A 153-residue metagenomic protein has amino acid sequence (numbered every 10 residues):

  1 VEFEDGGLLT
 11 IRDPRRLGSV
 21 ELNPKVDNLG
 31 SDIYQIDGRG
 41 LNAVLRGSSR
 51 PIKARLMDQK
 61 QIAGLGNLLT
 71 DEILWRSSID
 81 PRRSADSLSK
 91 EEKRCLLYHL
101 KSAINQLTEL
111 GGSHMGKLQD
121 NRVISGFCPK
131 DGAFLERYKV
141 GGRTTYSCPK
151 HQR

Functional and structural regions predicted by a protein language model:
V1-R153: Structured catalytic/nucleic-acid-binding cores of DNA maintenance enzymes
